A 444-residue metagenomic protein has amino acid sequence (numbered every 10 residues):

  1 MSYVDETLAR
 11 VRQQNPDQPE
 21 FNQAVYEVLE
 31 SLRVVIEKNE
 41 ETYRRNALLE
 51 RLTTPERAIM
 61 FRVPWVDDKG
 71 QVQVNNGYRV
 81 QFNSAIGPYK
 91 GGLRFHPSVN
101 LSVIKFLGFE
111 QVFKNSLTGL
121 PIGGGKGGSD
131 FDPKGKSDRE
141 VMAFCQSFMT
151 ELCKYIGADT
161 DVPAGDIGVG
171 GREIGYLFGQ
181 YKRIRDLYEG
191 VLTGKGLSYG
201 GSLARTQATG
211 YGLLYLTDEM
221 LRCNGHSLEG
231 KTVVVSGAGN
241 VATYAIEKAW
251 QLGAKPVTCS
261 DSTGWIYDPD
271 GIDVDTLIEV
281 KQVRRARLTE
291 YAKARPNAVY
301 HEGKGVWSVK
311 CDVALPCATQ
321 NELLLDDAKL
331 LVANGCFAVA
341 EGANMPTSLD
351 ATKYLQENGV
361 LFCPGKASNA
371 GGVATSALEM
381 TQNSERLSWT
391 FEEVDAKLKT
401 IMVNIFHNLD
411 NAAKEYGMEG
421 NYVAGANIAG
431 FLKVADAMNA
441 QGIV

Functional and structural regions predicted by a protein language model:
S2, P16-Q23, E27, Y43 (+24 more regions): Conserved active-site and cofactor/substrate-binding residues in soluble primary-metabolism enzymes
S2-P19, A24, M220, V332-V444: Adenosine-phosphate binding glycine-rich loop
P19-N22, K38-R45, G119, I156-G165 (+4 more regions): Flexible, glycine/charged-enriched surface loops at secondary-structure junctions
E41-Q71: Structured beta-strand/loop patches that form or line metal/cofactor-binding pockets in enzymes
H96, N115-E229: Glycine/serine-rich phosphate-binding loop and adjoining beta1-alpha1 elements at the start of nucleotide-handling
T193-G196, G201-K310: Glycine-rich phosphate/diphosphate-binding loop of Rossmann-like nucleotide-binding domains
G264-F362, A367: Rossmann-like adenosine-cofactor binding region
